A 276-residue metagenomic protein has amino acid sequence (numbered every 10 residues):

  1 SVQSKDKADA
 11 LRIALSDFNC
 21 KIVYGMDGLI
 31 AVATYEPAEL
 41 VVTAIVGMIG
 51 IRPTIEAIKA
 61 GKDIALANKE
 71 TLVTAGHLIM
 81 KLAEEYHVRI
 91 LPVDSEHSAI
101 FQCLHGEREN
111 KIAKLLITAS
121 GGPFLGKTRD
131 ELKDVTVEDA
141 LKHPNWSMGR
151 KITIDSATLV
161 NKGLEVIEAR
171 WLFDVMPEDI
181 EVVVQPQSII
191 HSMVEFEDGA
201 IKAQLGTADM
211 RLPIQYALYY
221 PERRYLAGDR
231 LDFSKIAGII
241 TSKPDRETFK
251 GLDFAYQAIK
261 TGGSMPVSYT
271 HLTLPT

Functional and structural regions predicted by a protein language model:
S1-L272: Catalytic, metal-anchored helix/loop core of enzyme active sites in primary metabolism
